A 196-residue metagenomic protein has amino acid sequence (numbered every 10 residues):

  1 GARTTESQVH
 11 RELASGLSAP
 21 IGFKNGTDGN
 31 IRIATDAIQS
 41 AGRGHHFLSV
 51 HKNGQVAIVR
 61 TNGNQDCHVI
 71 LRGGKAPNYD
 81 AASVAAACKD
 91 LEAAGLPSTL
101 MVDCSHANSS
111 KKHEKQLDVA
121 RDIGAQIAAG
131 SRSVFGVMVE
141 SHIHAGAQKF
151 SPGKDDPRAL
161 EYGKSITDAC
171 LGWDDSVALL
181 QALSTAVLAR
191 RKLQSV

Functional and structural regions predicted by a protein language model:
G1-Y79, S83, H106-A107, K111-D122 (+4 more regions): Active-site-facing alpha/beta catalytic cores
C67-H68, S98-L100: Conserved active-site beta-strand-loop modules that form the wall/rim of enzyme catalytic pockets and either contain
E92-A93: Catalytic-site microenvironment of enzymes that process N-acetyl-hexosamine-containing cell-wall polysaccharides
L96-P97, S133: Short loop/turn motifs at secondary-structure junctions
V102, G172: Conserved, mostly hydrophobic/aromatic
S151, P157-R158: Non-transmembrane, aqueous-exposed alpha-helical and coiled segments at domain scale
Y162-D168: Short beta-alpha connecting loops at secondary-structure transitions that line or flank enzyme active sites
